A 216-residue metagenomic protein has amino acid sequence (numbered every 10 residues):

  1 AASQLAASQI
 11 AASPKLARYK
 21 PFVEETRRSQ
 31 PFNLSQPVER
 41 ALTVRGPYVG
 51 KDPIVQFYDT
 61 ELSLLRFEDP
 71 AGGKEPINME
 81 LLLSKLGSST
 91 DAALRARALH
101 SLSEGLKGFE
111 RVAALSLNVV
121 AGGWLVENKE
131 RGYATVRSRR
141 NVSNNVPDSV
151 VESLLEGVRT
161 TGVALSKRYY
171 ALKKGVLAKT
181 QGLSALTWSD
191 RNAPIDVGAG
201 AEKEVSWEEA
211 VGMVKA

Functional and structural regions predicted by a protein language model:
A1-K215: A well-structured
